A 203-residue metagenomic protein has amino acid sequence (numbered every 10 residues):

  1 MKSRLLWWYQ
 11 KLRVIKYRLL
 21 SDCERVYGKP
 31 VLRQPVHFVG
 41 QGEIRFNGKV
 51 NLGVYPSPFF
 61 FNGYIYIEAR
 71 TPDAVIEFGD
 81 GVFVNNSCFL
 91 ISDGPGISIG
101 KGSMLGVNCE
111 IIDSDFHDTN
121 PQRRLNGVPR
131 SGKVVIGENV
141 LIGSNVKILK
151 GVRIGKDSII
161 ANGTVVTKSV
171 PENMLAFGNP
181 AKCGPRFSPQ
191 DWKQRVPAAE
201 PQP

Functional and structural regions predicted by a protein language model:
M1-D113, G137-E138, K156, E172 (+2 more regions): Domain-scale signature associated with acetyltransferase and cell-envelope carbohydrate enzymes
N62-G63, P121-L125: Short acidic, glycine/proline-rich loop/turn micro-motifs
C88-G96, S144-S158, T164-K168: Beta-rich strand-turn-strand
F116: Contiguous, function-dense segments enriched for cysteine-driven chemistry and partner/ligand-binding capacity
R124-I136: Glycine-rich NAD(P)-binding loop of Rossmann-like domains
K133-V134, G151-V152, N173: A short, glycine- and basic residue-enriched loop/turn that sits immediately adjacent to a domain's principal
